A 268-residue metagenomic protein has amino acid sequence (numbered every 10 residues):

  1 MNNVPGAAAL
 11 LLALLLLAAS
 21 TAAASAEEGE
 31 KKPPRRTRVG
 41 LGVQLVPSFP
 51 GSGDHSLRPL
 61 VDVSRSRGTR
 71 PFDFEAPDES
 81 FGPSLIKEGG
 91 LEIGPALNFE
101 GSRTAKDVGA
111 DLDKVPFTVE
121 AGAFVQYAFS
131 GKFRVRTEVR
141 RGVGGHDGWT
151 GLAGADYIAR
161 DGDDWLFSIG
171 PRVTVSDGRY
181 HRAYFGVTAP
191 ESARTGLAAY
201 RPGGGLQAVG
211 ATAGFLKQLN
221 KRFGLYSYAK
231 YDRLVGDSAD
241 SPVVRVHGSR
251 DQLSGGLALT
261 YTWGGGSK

Functional and structural regions predicted by a protein language model:
M1-P34, G264-K268: Cleavable N-terminal export/targeting peptides
A24-F72, E79-F81, E92, R103 (+1 more regions): Short glycine/proline- and aromatic-enriched beta-strand/turn motifs that initiate or cap beta-hairpins
P33-V39, H55-P59, R70-F72, K87-I93 (+7 more regions): Outer-envelope beta-barrel architecture signal
R38-Q44, E100-T104, P116, A128-R136 (+2 more regions): Flexible, solvent-exposed coil segments and beta strand-coil junctions, predominantly the extracellular/periplasmic
V39-L45, D78, P95-F99, A123 (+3 more regions): Transmembrane beta-barrel strands of outer-membrane/channel proteins
P47-L60, R103-V119, G204, D237-V243: Surface-exposed strand-loop-strand hairpins of Gram-negative outer-membrane beta-barrel proteins
T69-D73, S80-G82, V143-L152, D156-R250 (+1 more regions): Outer-membrane beta-barrel transmembrane domain signature
P83-F129: A glycine-rich, hydrophobic loop/mini-helix early in the fold
